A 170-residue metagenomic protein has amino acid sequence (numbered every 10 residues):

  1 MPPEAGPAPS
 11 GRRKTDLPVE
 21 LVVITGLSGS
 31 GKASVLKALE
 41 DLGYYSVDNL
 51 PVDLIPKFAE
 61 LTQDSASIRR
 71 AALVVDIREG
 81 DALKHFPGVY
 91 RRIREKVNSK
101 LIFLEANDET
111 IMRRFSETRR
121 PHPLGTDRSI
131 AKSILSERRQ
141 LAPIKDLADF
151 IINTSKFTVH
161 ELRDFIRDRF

Functional and structural regions predicted by a protein language model:
I24: Hydrophobic anchor at the beta1->P-loop junction of P-loop NTPases
L27: P-loop (Walker A) phosphate-binding loop of NTP-binding proteins
G31: Conserved glycine(s) of the Walker
V35-L36: Post-Walker A alpha-helix
L42, S46-R92: Conserved nucleotide-sensing/catalytic segment adjacent to the nucleotide-binding pocket in NTP-handling enzymes
D81-L83, D108-F115, P123, L141 (+1 more regions): Switch/connector loops and helix/strand junctions flanking conserved nucleotide-binding motifs in nucleotide-processing
V97-R119, I152-S155: Conserved phosphate-donor/acceptor-positioning beta-strand/loop module used by diverse small-molecule
L124-L162: Small-molecule kinase domains that catalyze NTP-dependent phosphoryl transfer to phosphate-bearing small molecules
